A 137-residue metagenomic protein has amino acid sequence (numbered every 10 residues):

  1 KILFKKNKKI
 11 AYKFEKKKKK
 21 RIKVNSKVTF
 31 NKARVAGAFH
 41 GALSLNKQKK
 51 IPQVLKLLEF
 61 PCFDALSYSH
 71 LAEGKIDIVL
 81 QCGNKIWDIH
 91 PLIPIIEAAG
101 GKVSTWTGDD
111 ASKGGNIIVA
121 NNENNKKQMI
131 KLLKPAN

Functional and structural regions predicted by a protein language model:
K1-K16: DPxDG-like acidic metal-binding loop motif
K23-N137: An extended, acidic
